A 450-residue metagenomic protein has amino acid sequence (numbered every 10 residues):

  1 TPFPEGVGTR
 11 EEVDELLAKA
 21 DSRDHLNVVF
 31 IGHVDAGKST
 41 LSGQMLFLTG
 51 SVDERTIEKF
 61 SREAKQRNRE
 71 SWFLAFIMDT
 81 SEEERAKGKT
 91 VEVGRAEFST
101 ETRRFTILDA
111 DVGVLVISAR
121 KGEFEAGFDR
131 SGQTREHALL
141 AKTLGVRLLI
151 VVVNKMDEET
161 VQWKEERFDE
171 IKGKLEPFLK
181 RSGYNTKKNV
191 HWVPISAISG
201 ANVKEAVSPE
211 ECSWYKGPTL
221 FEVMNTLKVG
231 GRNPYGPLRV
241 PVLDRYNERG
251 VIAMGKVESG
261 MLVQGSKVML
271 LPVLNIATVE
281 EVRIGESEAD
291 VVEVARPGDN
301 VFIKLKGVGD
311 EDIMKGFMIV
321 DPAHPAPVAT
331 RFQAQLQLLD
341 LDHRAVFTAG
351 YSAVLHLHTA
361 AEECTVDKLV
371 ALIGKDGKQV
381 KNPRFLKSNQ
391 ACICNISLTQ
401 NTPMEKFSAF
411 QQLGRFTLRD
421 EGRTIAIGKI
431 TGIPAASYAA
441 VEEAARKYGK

Functional and structural regions predicted by a protein language model:
T1-V28, H33-A36, K87, T100-E101 (+2 more regions): C-terminal effector/interaction modules appended to NTPase cores
G6-G8, A18-L108, G113-V116, R120: P-loop NTPase switch module centered on the Walker A-proximal segment
D35, L41, F60, A86-G88 (+10 more regions): Residue-level signature of catalytic and energy-coupling elements of molecular machines, predominantly ATP/GTP-dependent
L41-M45, T56-K59, E136-L140, R167-F178 (+1 more regions): Alpha-helical scaffold elements adjacent to nucleotide-binding pockets in ATP/GTP-utilizing enzyme cores
S51, A119-E123, K155-T160, A197-A201 (+2 more regions): Conserved nucleotide-binding/hydrolysis micro-motifs of P-loop NTPases
R103-E136, K142-D169: Conserved Switch II/interswitch segment of TRAFAC-class P-loop GTPases
G127-D129, K164, E205-V207, K368 (+1 more regions): Short coil/turn segments at secondary-structure boundaries
R147, E158-P237, P241-L243: Canonical P-loop GTPase G-domain recognition
